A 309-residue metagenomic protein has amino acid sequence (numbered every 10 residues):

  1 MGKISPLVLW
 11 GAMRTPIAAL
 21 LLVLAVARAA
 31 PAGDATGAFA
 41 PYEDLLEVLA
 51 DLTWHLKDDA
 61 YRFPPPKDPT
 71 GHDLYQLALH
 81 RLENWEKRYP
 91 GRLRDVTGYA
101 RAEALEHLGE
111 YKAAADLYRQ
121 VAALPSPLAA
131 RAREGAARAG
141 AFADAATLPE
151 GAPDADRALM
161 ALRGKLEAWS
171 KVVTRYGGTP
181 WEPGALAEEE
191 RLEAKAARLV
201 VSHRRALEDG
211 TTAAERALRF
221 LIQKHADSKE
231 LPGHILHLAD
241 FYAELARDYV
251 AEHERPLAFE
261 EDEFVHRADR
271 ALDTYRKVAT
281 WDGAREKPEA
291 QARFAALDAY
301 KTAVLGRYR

Functional and structural regions predicted by a protein language model:
G2-K3, M13-P16: Positively charged n-region of N-terminal signal peptides that target proteins for export
I4-S5, A29-R309: Acidic, polar-rich low-complexity tracts and alpha-helical solenoid repeat scaffolds
S5-P6, A19: Intrinsic disorder/low-complexity detector
P16-A27: Bacterial N-terminal signal peptides
